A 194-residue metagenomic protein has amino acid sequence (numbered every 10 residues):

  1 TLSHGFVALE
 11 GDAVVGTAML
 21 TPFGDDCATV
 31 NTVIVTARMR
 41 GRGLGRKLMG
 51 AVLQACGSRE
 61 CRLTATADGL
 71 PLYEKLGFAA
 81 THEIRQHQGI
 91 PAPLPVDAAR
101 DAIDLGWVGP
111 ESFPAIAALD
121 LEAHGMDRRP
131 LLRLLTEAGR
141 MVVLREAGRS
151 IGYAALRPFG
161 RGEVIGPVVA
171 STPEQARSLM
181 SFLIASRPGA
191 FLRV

Functional and structural regions predicted by a protein language model:
T1, T81-Q88, P93-D127: Short amphipathic alpha-helix that is part of the acyltransferase structural core
H4-F6, A18-P22: Ligand-binding pocket scaffold of soluble enzyme catalytic domains
G5, Q86, M141-V143: Conserved hydrophobic/aromatic beta-strand scaffold that supports enzyme active sites
L9-A13, P22, D26, N31 (+3 more regions): Intrinsically disordered, low-complexity, positively biased terminal segments
T17-M19, T29, P71-Y73: Phosphate- and divalent-cation-binding pockets in alpha/beta enzyme and binding domains that engage nucleotide-derived
E60-L70: Conserved glycine-bearing catalytic or ligand-binding loops at nucleotide- and phosphate-handling centers of large
P71, L76-P95, R157, P167-V169 (+1 more regions): Active-site/acyl-donor-binding loops of N-acyltransferases
